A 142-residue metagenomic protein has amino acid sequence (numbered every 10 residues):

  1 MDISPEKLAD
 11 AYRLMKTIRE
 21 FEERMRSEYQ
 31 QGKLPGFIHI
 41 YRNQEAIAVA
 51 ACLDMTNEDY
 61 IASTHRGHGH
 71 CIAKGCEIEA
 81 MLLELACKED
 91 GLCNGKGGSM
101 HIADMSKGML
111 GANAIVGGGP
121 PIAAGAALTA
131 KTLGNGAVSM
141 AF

Functional and structural regions predicted by a protein language model:
M1-D10: Charged, compositionally biased N-terminal leader segments and the immediate start of the first structured element
E23-R26, Q31-F142: Cofactor-binding active-site loop characterized by glycine-rich and histidine/acidic residues
